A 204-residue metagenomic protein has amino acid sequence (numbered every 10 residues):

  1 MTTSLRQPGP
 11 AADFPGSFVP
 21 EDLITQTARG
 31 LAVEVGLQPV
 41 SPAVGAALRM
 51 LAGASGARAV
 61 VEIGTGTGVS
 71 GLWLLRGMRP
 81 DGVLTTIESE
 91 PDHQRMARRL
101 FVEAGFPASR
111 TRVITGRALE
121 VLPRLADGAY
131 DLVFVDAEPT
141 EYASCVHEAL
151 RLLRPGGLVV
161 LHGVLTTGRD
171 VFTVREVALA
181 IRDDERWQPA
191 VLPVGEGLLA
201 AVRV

Functional and structural regions predicted by a protein language model:
M1-L132, P139-V204: A short alpha-helical cap/connector motif
